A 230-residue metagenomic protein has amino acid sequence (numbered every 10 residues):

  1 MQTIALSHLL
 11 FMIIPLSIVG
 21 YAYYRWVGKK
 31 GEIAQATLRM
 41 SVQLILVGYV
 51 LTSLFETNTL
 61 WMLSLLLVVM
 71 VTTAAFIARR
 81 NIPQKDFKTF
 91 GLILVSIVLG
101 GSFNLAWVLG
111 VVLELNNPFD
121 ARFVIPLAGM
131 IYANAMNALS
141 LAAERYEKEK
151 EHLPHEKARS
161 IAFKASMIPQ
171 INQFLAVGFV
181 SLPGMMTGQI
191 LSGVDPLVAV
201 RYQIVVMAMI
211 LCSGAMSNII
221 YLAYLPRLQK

Functional and structural regions predicted by a protein language model:
M1-L115: N-terminal transmembrane hairpin
Q2-S7, A36, I77-F90, V111-A121 (+4 more regions): Membrane-interfacial helix-loop-helix connectors in multipass membrane proteins
W26-V27, K148-K157, L191-L197: Juxtamembrane helix-boundary/capping and inter-helix hinge elements in multi-pass membrane proteins
V42, V68-F76, A128-A135, M207-L211: Alpha-helical transmembrane segments and their membrane-interface exit regions
A106-P154: Membrane-proximal helix-loop-helix units in multi-pass membrane proteins
I125-G129, V198-N218: Pore-lining and gate-forming transmembrane alpha-helices of multi-pass membrane transport proteins
N134-K148, E156-G188, S217, Y221: Alpha-helical transmembrane segments of helical membrane proteins, especially in multi-pass transport, channel
S213-Q229: Membrane-helix cytosolic exit motif
